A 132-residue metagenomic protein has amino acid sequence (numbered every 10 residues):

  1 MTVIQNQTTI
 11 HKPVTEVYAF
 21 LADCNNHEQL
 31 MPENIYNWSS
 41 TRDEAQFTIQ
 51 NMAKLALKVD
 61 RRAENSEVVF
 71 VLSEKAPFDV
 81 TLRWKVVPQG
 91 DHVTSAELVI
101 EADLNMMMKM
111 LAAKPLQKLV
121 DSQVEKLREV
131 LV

Functional and structural regions predicted by a protein language model:
M1-S39: Hydrophobic ligand-binding cavity/cleft-lining segments
V3-Q5, A53-A56, F78-R83: Short, surface-exposed coil-to-beta transition loops
Q7-H11, Q46-T48, K58, K85: Generic structural detector for well-ordered beta-strands
V17-L21, H27, A45, V59 (+4 more regions): Hydrophobic pocket/interface hotspot
A19-Q29, E64, K109, Q117 (+3 more regions): Short, intrinsically disordered, mixed-charge
N34-A76, V130-V132: Glycine-rich portal/gate segments that line the openings of hydrophobic small-molecule binding cavities
E74-S122, E129: Beta-strand/loop substructures that line and gate deep hydrophobic ligand-binding cavities in soluble
